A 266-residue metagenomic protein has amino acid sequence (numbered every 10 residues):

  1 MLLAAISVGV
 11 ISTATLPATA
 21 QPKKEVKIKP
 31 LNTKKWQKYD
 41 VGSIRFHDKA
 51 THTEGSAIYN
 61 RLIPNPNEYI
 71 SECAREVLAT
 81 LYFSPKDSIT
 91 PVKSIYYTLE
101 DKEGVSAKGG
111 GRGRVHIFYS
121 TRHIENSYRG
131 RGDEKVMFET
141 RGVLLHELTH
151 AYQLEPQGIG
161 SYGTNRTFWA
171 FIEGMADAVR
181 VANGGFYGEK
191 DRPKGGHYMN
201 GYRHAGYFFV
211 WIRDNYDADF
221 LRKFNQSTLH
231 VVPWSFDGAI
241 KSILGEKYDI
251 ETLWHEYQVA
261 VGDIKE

Functional and structural regions predicted by a protein language model:
L2-S12: Bacterial N-terminal signal peptides
P17-P22: Boundary at the C-terminal end of the N-terminal hydrophobic targeting segment
Q37-P64: Acidic/histidine-rich, surface-exposed loop or edge segments in extracytoplasmic proteins
S56-F118: Auxiliary, metal-adjacent structural segments of Zn-dependent hydrolase domains
H123-L144, I159-F168: Short pre-active-site segment immediately N-terminal to the catalytic Zn-binding motif
G142-E155, E173-D177: Active-site recognition of the HExxH zinc-binding catalytic motif
G163-A205: Post-HExxH zinc-binding segment in Zn-dependent metallohydrolases
A205-F208, I212-E266: Pan-zinc metallopeptidase signature
